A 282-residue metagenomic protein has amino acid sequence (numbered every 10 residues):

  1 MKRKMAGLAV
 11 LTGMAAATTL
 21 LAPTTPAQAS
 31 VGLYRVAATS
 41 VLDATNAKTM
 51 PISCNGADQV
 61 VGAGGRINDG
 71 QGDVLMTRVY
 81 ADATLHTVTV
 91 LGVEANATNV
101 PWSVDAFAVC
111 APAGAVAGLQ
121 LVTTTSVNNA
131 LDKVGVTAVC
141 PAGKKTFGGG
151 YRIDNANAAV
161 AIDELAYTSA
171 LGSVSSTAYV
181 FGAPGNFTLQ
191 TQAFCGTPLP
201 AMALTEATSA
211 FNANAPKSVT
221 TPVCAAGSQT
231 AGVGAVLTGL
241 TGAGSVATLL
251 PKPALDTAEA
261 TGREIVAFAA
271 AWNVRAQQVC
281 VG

Functional and structural regions predicted by a protein language model:
M1-G13, Q28: N-terminal export and membrane-targeting signals
G7, A16-A17, A161: Terminal low-complexity, poorly structured segments
V10-G13, T19-L21, G182, E264: Short intrinsically disordered, low-complexity segments
T18-Y34: C-terminal region of N-terminal signal peptides and the immediate post-cleavage residues of exported proteins
S30-G282: Extracellular attachment/recognition segments
